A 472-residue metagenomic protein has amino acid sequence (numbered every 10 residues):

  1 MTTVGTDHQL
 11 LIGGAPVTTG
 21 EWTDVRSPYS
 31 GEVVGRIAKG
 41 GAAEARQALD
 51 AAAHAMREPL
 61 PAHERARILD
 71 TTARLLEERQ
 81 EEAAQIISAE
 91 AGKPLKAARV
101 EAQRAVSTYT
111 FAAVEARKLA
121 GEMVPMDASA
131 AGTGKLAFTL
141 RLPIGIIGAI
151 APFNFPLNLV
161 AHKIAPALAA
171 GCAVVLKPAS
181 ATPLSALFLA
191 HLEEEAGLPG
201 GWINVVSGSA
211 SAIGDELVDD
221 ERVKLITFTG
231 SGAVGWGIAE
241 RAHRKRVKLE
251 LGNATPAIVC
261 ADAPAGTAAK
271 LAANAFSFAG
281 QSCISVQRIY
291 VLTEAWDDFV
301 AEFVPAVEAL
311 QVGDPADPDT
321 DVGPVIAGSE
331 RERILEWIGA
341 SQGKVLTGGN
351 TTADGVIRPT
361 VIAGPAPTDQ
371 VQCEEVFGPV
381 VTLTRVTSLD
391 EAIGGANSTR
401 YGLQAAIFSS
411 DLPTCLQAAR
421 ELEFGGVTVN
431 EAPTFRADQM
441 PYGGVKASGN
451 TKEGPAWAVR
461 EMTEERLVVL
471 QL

Functional and structural regions predicted by a protein language model:
M1-V33, P125, M462: Hydrophobic face of amphipathic alpha-helices that form TPR/SEL1-like repeat modules and related alpha-solenoid
D24, A38, E58, A91 (+3 more regions): A structural signal for short, well-ordered beta-strand elements
S30-G35, V223, I258, Q311 (+1 more regions): Conserved C-terminal structural/oligomerization subdomain of aldehyde/semialdehyde dehydrogenase
G31, R65, I87, Y109 (+9 more regions): Residue-level signal for inorganic ion chemistry
E32-A120: Glycine-rich loop-to-alpha-helix module at the N-terminal edge of alpha/beta enzyme cores
A53-M56, A73-Q80, A84, A91 (+15 more regions): Structural signal for hydrophobic packing residues in well-ordered secondary-structure cores of soluble enzyme domains
E122-G266, V386: Rossmann-like NAD(P) dinucleotide-binding subdomain of oxidoreductase/dehydrogenase enzymes
A233-A366, V429: ALDH superfamily catalytic-core signature
